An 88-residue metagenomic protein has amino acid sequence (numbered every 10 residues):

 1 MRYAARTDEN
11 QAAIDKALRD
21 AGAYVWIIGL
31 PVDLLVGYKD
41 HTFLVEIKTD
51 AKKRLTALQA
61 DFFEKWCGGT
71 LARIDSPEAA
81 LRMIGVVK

Functional and structural regions predicted by a protein language model:
M1-K88: Catalytic phosphate/metal-binding cores of nucleic-acid and nucleotide-processing enzymes, i.e., regions that mediate
